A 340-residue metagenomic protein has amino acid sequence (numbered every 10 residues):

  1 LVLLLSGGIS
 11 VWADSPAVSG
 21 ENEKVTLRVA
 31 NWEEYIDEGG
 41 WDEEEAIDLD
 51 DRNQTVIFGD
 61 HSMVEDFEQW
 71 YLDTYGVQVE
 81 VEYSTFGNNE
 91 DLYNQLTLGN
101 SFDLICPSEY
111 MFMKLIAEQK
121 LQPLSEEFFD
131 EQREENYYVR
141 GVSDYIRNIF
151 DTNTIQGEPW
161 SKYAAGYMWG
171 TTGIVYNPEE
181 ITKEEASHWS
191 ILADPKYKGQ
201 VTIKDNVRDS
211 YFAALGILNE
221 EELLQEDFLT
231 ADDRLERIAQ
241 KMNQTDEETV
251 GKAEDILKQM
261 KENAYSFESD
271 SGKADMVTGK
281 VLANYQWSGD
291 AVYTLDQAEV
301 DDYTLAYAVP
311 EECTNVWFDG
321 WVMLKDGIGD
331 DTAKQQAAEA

Functional and structural regions predicted by a protein language model:
L5-E21: Sec-dependent signal peptide cleavage junction
S15-S19, Q78, S84-Y93, M113-W169 (+1 more regions): Hinge/lid segment of periplasmic solute-binding proteins
P16-K114, E118: Early extracytoplasmic/lumenal segment of secretory-pathway proteins
E65-D66, E90-F102, A117-E118, I191 (+2 more regions): Short helices/loops that flank or line small-molecule/ion binding pockets
E179-S187, E220-F228, G327-A337: Short helix-loop capping/hinge motifs at secondary-structure junctions, enriched in acidic/polar residues
I191-V207, K241: Short loop->beta-strand "edge-of-pocket" segments that line small-molecule binding or catalytic clefts across diverse
I203, S210-I217, E222-A306: Ligand-binding pocket segment of bilobal, Venus flytrap-like solute-binding proteins
Q286, A298-A340: Extracytoplasmic/periplasmic substrate-recognition and gating elements
